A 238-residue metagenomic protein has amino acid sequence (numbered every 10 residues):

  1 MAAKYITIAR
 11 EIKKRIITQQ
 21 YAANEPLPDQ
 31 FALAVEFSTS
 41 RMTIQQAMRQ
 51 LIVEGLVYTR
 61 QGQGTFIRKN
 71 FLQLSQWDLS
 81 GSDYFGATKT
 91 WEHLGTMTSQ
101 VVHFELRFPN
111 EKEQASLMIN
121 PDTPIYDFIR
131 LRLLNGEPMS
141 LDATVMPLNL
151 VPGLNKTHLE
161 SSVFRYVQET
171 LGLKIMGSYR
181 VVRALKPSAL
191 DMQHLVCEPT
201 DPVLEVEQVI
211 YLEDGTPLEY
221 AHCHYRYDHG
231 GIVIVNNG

Functional and structural regions predicted by a protein language model:
K4-I8, T18, A22, P26 (+5 more regions): HTH-adjacent hinge/linker in prokaryotic transcriptional regulators
Q30: Helix-turn-helix DNA-binding elements, focusing on the entry/boundary residues of the two helices that contact DNA
T43: Residues in the helix-turn-helix
T96-G238: C-terminal all-alpha effector/ligand-binding and dimerization domain of prokaryotic HTH-type transcriptional repressors
